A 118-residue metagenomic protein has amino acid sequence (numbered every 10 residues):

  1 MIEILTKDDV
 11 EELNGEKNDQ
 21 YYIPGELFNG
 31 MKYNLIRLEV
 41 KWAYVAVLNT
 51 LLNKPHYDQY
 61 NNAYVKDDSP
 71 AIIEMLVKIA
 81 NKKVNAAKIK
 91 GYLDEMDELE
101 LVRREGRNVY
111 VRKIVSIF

Functional and structural regions predicted by a protein language model:
M1-P70: Short recognition helix of helix-turn-helix/winged-helix DNA-binding domains
N53-I114: Winged helix-turn-helix DNA-binding recognition segment
S116-F118: Short, charged/polar, Gly/Pro-enriched secondary-structure boundary elements
